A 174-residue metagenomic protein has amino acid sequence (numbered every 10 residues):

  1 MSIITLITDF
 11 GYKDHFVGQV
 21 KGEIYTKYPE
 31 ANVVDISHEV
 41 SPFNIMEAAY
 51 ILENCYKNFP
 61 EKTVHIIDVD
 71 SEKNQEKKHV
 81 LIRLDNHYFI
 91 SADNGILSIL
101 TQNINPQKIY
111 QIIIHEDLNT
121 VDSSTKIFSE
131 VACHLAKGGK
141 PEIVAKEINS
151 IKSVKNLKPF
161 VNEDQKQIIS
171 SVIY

Functional and structural regions predicted by a protein language model:
M1-T5: Extreme N-terminal starter segment of soluble prokaryotic enzymes
L6-Y12, V17: N-terminal signal-anchor module of multipass membrane proteins
D9, D70, V131: Divalent metal-coordination and catalytic microenvironments
H15, K27-E30, F43-E47, N58-V69 (+1 more regions): Active-site histidine-anchored catalytic micro-motif
F16-I24: Short, solvent-exposed amphipathic alpha-helices that sit in or adjacent to ligand/effector-binding or catalytic
D35-C55: N-terminal beta-loop-helix "entrance" segment that forms/cooperates in small-molecule cofactor or anionic ligand
L52-C55, L100, F128-L135: Buried hydrophobic packing segments
Y110, L118-Y174: Anionic-ligand-binding alpha/beta catalytic cores of soluble enzymes and soluble regulatory domains that recognize
